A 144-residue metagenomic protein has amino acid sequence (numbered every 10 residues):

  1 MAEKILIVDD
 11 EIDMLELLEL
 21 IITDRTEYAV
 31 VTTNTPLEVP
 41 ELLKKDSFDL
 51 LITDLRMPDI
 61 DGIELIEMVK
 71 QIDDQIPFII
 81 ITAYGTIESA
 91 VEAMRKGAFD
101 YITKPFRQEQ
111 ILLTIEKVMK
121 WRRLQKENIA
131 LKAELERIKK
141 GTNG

Functional and structural regions predicted by a protein language model:
D9, L51-D54, T82: Active-site residues of response regulator receiver
I12-V31: Two-component/phosphorelay signaling modules centered on CheY-like receiver
L15, P58, T86: The feature encodes the CheY-like receiver
T32-L50: Acidic, metal-coordinating helix/loop segments flanking the phosphotransfer/catalytic sites of two-component signaling
N34-T35, D61-E64: Acidic catalytic/metal-coordinating carboxylates
K96, K104: A Lys-centered signature of the CheY-like receiver
F106-E116: C-terminal output helix
